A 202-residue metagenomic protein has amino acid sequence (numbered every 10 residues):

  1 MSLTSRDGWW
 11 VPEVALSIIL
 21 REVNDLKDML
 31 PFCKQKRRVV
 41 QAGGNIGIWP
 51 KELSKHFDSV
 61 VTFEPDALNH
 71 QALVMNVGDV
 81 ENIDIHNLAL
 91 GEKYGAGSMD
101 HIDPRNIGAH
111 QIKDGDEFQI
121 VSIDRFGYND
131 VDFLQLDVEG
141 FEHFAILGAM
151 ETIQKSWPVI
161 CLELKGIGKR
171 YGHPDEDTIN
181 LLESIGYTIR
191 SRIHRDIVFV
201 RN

Functional and structural regions predicted by a protein language model:
M1-E81, Y128, T178-L181, T188-N202: S-adenosyl-L-methionine
S2-L26, E81-N129: Glycine-rich adenosyl-binding loop in Rossmann-like folds that engage adenosine-containing cofactors
C33-V40, D100-H110, V131-E142: Mobile, glycine- and charge-enriched loop segments and immediately flanking short secondary-structure elements within
R37, H56-T62, D124-N202: Conserved acidic-Pro-Pro-aromatic motif
G44, L90-E92, V138, L164: Hydrophobic pocket-lining residues within nucleotide cofactor-binding pockets
L53, L73, M99, A145-A149: Hydrophobic packing residues within well-ordered alpha-helices of enzyme cores
D66-N69, A89-K93, G166-G168: Short "lid" loop at the C-terminus of a central beta-strand within the Rossmann-like core of SAM-dependent
G78-E81, D100-N106, T152-I153, E176-L181: Short, hinge-like loop/turn segments at secondary-structure boundaries
